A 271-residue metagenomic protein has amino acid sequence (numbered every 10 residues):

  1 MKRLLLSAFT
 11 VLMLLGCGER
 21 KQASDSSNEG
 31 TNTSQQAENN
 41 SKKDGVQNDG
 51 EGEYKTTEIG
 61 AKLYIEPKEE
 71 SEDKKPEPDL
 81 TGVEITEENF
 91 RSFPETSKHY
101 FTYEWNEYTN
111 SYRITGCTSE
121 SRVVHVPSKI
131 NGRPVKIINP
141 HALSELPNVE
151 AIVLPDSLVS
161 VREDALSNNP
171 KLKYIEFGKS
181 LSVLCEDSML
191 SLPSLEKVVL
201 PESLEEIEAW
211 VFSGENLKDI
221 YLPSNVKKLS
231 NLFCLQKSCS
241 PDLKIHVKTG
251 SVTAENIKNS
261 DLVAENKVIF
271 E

Functional and structural regions predicted by a protein language model:
M1-L4: Positively charged n-region of N-terminal signal peptides that target proteins for export
L6-F9: Sec-dependent N-terminal signal peptides
L15-G16: C-terminal motif of bacterial Sec signal peptides marking the signal peptidase cleavage site
K21-F90: N-terminal, intrinsically disordered, polar/charged segments of Gram-positive cell-envelope systems that serve as
G82-G116: Short beta-strand/loop segment at the start of cytosolic alpha/beta domains
Y100-T102, E107-T109, S119-I137, L146-S160 (+5 more regions): Structural signature of tandem-repeat unit edges
C234-K237, N259-D261: A structural signal for leucine-rich repeat
